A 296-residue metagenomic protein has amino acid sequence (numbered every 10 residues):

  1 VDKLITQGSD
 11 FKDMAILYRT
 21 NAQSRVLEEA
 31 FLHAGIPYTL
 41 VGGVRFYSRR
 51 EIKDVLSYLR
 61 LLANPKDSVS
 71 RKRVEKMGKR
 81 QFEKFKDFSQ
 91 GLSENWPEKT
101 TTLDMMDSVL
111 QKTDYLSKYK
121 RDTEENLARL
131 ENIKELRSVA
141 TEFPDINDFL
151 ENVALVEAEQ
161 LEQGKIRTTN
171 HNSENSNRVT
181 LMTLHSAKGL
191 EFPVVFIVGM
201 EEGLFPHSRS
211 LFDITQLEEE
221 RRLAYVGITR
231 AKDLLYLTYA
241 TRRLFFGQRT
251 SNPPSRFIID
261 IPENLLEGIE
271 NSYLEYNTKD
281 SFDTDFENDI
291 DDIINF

Functional and structural regions predicted by a protein language model:
V1-Q7: Conserved interdomain hinge at the start of the Helicase C-terminal
D10, S24-I36, S48-N264: Conserved helicase C-terminal RecA-like lobe
K12-S24: Conserved strand-helix element at the start of the C-terminal RecA-like helicase core
Y38, E220, I294-F296: Structured DNA-binding interfaces in DNA transaction proteins
G42-F46: Short, acidic/turn-prone active-site loops that include or flank metal/cofactor- and phosphate-binding residues
T169-N170, L265-F296: Acidic, low-complexity intrinsically disordered tails
